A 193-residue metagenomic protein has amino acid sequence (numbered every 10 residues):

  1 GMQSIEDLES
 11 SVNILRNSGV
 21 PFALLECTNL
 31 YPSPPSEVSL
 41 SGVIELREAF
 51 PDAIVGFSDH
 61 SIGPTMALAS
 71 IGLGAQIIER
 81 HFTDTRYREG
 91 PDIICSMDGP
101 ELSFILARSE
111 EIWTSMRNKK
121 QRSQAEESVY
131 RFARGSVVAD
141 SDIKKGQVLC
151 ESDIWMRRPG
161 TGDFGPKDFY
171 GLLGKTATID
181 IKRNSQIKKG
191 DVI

Functional and structural regions predicted by a protein language model:
G1-I193: Catalytic cores and adjacent flexible loops of soluble metabolic enzymes that perform enolate/carbanion chemistry on
